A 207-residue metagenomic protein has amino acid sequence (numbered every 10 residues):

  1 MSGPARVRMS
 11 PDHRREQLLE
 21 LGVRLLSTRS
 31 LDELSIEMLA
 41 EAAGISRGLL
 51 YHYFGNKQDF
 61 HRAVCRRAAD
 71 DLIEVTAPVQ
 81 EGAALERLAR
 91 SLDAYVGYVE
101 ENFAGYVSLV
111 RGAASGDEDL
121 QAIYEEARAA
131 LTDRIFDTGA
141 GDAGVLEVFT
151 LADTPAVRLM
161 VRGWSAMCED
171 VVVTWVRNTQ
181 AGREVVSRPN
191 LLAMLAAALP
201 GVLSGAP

Functional and structural regions predicted by a protein language model:
M1-H13, G144, P207: N-terminal intrinsically disordered/low-complexity leader segments
R6, V64-S91, Y106, I135 (+1 more regions): Amphipathic alpha-helical linker/stalk segments
R14, L18-L26, L49, A68 (+3 more regions): Short hydrophobic clusters on alpha-helical segments that form packing/core surfaces in small helical domains
Q17, L21, L25-D59, A63: Helix-turn-helix
F54, R111-G116: Short helix-capping/turn signature of helix-turn-helix
A63, A77-F103, F149-W164, R188 (+1 more regions): Hydrophobic alpha-helical connector segments
I73, E118-E147, P155-V173, P189-G201: Amphipathic alpha-helical packing segments from all-alpha helical-bundle domains
E86-V110, E126-D137, S165, E169: Helical hydrophobic small-molecule/effector-binding pocket
